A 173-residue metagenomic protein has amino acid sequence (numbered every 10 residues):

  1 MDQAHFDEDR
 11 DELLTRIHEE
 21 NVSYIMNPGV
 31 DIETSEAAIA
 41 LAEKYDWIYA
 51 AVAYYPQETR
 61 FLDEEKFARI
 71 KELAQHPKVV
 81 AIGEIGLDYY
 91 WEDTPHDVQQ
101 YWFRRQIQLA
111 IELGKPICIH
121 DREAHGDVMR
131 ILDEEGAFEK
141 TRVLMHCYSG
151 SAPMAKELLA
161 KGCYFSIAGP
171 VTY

Functional and structural regions predicted by a protein language model:
M1-Y173: Mid-domain alpha/beta scaffold segments of enzyme catalytic cores
